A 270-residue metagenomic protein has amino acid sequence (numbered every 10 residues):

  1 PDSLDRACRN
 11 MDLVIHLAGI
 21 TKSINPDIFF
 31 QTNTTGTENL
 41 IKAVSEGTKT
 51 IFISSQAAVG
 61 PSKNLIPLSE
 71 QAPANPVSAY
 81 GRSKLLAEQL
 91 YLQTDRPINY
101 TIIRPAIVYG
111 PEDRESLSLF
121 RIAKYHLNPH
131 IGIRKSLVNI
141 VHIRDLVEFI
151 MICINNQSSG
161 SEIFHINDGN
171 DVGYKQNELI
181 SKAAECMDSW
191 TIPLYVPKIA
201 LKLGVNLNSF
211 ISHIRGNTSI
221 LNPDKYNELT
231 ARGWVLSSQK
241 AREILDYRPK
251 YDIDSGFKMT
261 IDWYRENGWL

Functional and structural regions predicted by a protein language model:
P1-T34, A43, V59-G60: NAD(P)H-binding glycine-rich loop region in Rossmannoid oxidoreductase-like domains and their noncatalytic homologs
T35-A79, T101: Conserved Rossmann-fold NAD(P)-dependent oxidoreductase catalytic core, especially the SDR/UDP-sugar
V77, A106-D113, I133-R144, D168-V172: Glycine-rich "substrate-gating" loop/helix at the edge of Rossmann-like oxidoreductase active sites
L85, P97-I98, Y109-S118, I152-H165 (+1 more regions): Glycine/proline-rich active-site loop of Rossmann-fold NAD(P)-dependent oxidoreductases
R121-V141, D145, F149-C153, H165-N167: A conserved pocket-lining segment of Rossmann-fold NAD(P)-dependent short-chain dehydrogenase/reductase
I143, I163, S181, N206-Y247: Conserved C-terminal active-site "lid" loop/helix of NAD(P)H-dependent oxidoreductases that clamps the redox cofactor
N156-I220, K258-M259: Mid/C-terminal beta-alpha module of Rossmann-like enzyme folds, strongest in SDR-family dehydrogenases/epimerases
L236-I244, R248-L270: Amphipathic terminal alpha-helices
